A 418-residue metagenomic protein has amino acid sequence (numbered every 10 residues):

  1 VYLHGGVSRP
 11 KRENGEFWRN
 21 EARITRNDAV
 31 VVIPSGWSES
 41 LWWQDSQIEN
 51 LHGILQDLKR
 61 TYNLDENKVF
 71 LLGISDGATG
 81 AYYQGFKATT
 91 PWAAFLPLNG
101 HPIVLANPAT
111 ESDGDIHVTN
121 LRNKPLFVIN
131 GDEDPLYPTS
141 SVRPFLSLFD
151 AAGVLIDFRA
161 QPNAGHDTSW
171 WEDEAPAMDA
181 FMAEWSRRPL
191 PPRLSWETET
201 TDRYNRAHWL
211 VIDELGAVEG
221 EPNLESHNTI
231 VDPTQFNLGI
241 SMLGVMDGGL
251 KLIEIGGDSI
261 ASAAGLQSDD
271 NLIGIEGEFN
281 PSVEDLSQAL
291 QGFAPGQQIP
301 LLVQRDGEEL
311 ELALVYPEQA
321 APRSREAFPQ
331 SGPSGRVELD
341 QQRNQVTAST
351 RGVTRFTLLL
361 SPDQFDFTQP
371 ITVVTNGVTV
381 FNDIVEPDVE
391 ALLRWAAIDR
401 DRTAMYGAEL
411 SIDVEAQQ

Functional and structural regions predicted by a protein language model:
Y2-W43, V104: Short substrate-entry loop that stabilizes the transition state in hydrolases
S8, N67-N120: Primarily recognizes the serine-hydrolase "nucleophile elbow" in alpha/beta-hydrolase and SGNH/GDSL folds
N14-E16, P138-S147, P333, L359-S361: Short alpha-helix in the alpha/beta-hydrolase fold that links the catalytic acid
L41-D76, F86-W92: Gly/Ser-rich "nucleophile elbow"/oxyanion-hole loop immediately N-terminal to the catalytic nucleophile in hydrolases
I103-A180: The feature captures the conserved acid-bearing segment of alpha/beta-hydrolase catalytic domains
A151-I156, P162-G239, G244-G248, Q288-G292 (+1 more regions): Alpha/beta-hydrolase-fold serine-hydrolase catalytic core, especially in secreted/extracellular enzymes
I240, Q267, I273-I275, S287-P322: PDZ-domain C-terminal substructure recognizer with occasional recognition of PDZ-binding tails
A261-V283: Conserved PDZ fold ligand-binding element
